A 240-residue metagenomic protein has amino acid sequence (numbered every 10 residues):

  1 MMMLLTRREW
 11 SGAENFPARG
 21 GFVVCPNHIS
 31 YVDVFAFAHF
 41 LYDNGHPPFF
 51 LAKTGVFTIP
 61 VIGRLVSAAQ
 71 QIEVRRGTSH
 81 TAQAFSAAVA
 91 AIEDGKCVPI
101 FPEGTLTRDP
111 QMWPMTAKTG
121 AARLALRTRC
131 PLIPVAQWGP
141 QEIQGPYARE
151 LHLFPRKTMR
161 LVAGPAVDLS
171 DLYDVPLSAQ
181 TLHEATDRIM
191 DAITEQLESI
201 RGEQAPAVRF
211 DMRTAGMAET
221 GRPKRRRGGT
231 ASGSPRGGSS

Functional and structural regions predicted by a protein language model:
M3, F16-S79: Catalytic core of membrane glycerolipid acyltransferases/transacylases, capturing the structured, soluble-facing
M3-W10, H80-A82, I143-G145: Short gly/ser/thr-rich secondary-structure transition/capping motifs
F40, L65, A90, R123-R127: Hydrophobic/aromatic ligand-binding patch that stacks against planar heteroaromatic rings of cofactors or nucleotides
A91-A121: Catalytic-site beta-strand/loop segments enriched in glycine and acidic/polar residues
Q111-Q180, F210-M217, P223-R226: A cross-family acyltransferase "interaction/gating" segment
S199-T214: Short, flexible loop/turn segments with low-complexity composition
